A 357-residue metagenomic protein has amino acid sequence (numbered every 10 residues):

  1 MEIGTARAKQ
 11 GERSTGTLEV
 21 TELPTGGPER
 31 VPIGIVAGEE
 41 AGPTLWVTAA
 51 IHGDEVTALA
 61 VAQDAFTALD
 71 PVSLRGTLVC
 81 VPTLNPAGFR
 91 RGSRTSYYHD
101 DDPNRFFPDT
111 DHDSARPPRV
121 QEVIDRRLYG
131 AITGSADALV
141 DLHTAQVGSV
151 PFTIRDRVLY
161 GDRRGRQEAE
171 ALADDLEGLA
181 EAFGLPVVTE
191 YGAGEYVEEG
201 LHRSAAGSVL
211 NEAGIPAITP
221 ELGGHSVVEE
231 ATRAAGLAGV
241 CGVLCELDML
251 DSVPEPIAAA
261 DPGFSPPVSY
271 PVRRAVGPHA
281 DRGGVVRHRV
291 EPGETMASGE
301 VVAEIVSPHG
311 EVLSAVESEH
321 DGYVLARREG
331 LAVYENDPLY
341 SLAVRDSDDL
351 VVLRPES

Functional and structural regions predicted by a protein language model:
M1-S357: Structured catalytic-domain cores with a bias toward divalent-metal coordination
